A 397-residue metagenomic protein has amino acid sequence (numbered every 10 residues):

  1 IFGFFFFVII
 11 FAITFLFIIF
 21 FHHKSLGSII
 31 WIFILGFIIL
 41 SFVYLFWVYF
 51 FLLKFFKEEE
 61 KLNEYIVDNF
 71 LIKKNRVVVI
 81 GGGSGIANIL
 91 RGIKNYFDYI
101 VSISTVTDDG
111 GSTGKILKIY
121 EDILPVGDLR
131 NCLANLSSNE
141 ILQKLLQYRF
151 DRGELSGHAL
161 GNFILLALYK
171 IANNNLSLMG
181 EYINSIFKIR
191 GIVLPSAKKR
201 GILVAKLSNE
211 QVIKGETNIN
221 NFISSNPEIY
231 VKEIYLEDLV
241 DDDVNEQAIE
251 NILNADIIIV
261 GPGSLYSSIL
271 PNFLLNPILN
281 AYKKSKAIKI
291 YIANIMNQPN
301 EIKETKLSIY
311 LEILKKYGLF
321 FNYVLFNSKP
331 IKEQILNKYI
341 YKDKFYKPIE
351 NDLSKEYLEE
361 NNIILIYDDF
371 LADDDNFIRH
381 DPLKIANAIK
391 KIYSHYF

Functional and structural regions predicted by a protein language model:
I1-E59, T107-E228, A388: Electropositive, gly/pro-rich neighborhoods at or near active sites that engage anionic ligands
F21-K24, W47-E58, E304-F397: C-terminal functional extensions of proteins
L53-V78: N-terminal signal-anchor transmembrane helix
S84-L90, S267-N272: Short glycine/serine/threonine-rich phosphate/pyrophosphate-binding segments that cradle anionic phosphate groups
R91-E121, A255: Active-site histidine-anchored catalytic micro-motif
F97-D98, K284-K289, N362-I363: A short helix->loop->beta-strand "cap" motif at the edges of active sites that frequently abuts
K199-S264: Active-site gating loop/helix substructures
N272-L279, T305-Y310: Charged helix-capping and loop-helix junction motifs
